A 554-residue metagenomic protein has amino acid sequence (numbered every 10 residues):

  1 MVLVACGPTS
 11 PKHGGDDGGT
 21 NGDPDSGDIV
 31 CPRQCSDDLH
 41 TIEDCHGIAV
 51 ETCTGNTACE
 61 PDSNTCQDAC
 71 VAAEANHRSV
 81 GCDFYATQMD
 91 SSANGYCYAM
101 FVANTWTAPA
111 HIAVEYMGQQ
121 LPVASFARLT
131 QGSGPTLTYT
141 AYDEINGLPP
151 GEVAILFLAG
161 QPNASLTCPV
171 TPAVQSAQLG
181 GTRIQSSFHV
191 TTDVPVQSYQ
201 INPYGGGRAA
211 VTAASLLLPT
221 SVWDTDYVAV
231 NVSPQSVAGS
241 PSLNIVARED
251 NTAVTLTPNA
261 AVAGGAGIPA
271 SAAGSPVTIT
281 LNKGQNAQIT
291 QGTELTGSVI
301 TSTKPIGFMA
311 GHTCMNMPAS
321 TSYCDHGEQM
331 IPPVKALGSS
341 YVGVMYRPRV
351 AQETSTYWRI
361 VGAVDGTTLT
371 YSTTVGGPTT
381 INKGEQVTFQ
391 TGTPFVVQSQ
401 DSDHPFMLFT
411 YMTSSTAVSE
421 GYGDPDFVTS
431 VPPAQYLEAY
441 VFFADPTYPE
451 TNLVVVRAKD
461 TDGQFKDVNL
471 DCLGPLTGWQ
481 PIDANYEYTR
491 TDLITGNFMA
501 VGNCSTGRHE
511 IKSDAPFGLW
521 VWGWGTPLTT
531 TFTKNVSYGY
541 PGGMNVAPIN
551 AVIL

Functional and structural regions predicted by a protein language model:
M1-C31: Ser/Thr-rich, Pro/Gly/Ala-heavy low-complexity intrinsically disordered linkers and tails of secreted extracellular
V2-C6, I42, G132: Low-complexity, intrinsically disordered/propeptide-like segments
C6-D17, T54-C70, S186: Intrinsic N-terminal pre-sequences and regulatory tails
D28-D37, V50-N56: Disulfide-braced loops of extracellular cysteine-rich modules
R33, T65-G297, T301-L554: Conserved functional hotspot residues at active sites or interaction interfaces
C35-H46, T57-N64: Extracellular, cysteine-rich, disulfide-stabilized repeat modules with beta-strand cores
E43-A49, A69-C70: Secondary-structure transition/turn motif
I48-N56, M309, T380: Short amphipathic beta-strand/extended segments with alternating polar/hydrophobic composition
